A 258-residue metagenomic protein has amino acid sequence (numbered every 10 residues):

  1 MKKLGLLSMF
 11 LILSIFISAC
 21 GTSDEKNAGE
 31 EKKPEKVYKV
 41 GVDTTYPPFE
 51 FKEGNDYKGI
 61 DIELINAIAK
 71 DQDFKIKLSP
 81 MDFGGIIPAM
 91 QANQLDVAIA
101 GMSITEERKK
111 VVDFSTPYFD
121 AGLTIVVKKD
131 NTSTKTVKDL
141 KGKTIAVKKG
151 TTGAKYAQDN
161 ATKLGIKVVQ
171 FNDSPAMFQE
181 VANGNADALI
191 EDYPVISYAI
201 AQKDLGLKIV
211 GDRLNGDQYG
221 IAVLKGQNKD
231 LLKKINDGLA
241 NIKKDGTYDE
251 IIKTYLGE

Functional and structural regions predicted by a protein language model:
I15-A19: C-terminal motif of bacterial Sec signal peptides marking the signal peptidase cleavage site
G21, I62-D71, N131, K149-T151 (+1 more regions): Extended ligand-binding regions for polar small-molecule ligands
T22-A28, K77, T152-V169, K208-V210 (+1 more regions): Ligand-binding clefts/hinges and TM-proximal coupling segments of bilobed small-molecule sensing domains
E30-G101, D245: Extracytoplasmic small-molecule ligand-binding "clamshell" domains of the periplasmic binding protein/Venus flytrap
T44, D120-V127, S197, A201-N236 (+1 more regions): Periplasmic-binding protein-like
T44, Y57-A67, T124-S174, A188 (+1 more regions): Bilobed "Venus flytrap"/periplasmic-binding protein-like clamshell domains and structurally analogous long
K75-D139, K208-R213: Acidic, polar ligand-binding/catalytic clefts
M102-K110, Q158-D159, E180-N183, D187-G216: A ligand-binding cleft/hinge motif common to bilobed small-molecule-binding domains
